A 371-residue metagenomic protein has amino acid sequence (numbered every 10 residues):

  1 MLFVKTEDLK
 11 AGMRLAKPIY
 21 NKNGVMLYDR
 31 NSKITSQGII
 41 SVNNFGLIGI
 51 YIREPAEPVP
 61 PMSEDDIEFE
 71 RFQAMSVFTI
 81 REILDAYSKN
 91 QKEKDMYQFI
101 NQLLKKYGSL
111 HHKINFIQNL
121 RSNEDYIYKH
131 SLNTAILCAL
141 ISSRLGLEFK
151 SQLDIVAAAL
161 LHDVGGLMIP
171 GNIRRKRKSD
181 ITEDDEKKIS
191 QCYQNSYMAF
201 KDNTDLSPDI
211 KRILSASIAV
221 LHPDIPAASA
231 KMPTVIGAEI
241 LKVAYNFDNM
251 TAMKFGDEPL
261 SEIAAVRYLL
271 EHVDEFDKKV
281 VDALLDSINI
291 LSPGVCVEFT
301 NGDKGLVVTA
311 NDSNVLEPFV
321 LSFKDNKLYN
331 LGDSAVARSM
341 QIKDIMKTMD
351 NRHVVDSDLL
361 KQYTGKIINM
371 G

Functional and structural regions predicted by a protein language model:
M1-D95, D325, A337-R338, K343-G371: Membrane-cytosol interface segments
M1-M13, G256-L270: Short beta-strand/loop turn elements enriched in aromatics
R53-K188, D202-S207: Acidic/His-rich, divalent-metal-binding segments that scaffold phosphate/diphosphate chemistry
N133-S142, K188-D202, S261-V273: An active-site-proximal "capping" alpha-helix that borders the catalytic cofactor pocket
S142, Q152-S179, S196, I213-A228 (+2 more regions): His-Asp-centered metal-binding catalytic motifs of divalent-metal-dependent phosphohydrolases/nucleases
A159, K201-K242, G256-D257, Y268-D274 (+1 more regions): Histidine/acidic-rich helix-loop-helix segments that form or flank divalent-metal centers in metalloenzyme catalytic
A252-M253: Glycine-rich phosphate/pyrophosphate-binding beta-alpha loops
N314-N326: Basic/aromatic-rich interaction segments and small domains that mediate binding to polyanionic partners
